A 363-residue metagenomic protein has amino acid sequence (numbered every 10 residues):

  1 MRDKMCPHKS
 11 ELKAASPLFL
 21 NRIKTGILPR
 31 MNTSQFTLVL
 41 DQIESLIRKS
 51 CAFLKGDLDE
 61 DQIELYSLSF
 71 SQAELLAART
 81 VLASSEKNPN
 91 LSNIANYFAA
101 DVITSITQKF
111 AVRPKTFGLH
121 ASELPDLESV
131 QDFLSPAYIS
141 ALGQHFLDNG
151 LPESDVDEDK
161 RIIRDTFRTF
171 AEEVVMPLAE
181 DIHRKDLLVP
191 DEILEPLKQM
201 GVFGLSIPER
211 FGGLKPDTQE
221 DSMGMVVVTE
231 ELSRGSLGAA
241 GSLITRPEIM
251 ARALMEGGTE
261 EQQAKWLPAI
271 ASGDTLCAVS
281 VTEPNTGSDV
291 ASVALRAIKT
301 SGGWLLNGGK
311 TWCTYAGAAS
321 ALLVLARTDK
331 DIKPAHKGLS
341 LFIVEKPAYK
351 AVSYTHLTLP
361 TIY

Functional and structural regions predicted by a protein language model:
I23-D61, L65-S69, A83-E86, L119-S242 (+2 more regions): Amphipathic, small/basic residue-rich leader segments at the start of a protein or domain
S92-F110: Charged, glycine-rich active-site and insertion segments that engage polyanionic ligands
L237-E261, G287: N-terminal glycine-rich flavin-associated loop
G273-V281: A short, Trp-centered hydrophobic/proline-enriched beta-strand micro-motif
G303, N307-S353: A short core secondary-structure module
H356-Y363: Single conserved hydrophobic/aromatic residue that forms the stacking wall/gate of nucleotide- or nucleobase-binding
